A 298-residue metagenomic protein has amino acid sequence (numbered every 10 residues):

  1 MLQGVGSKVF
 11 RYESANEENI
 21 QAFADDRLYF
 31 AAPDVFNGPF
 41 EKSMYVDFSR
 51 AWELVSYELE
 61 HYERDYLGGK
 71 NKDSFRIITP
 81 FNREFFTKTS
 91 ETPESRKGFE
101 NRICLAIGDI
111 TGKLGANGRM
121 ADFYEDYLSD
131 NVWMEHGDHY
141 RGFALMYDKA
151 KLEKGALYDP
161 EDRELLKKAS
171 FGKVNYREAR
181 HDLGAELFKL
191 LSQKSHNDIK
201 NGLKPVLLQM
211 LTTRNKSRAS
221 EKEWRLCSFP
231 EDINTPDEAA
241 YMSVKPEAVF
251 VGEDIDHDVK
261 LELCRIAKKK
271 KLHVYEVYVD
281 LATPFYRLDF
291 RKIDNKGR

Functional and structural regions predicted by a protein language model:
M1-R298: Partner-binding and oligomerization surfaces adjacent to conserved cores of proteins that assemble macromolecular
